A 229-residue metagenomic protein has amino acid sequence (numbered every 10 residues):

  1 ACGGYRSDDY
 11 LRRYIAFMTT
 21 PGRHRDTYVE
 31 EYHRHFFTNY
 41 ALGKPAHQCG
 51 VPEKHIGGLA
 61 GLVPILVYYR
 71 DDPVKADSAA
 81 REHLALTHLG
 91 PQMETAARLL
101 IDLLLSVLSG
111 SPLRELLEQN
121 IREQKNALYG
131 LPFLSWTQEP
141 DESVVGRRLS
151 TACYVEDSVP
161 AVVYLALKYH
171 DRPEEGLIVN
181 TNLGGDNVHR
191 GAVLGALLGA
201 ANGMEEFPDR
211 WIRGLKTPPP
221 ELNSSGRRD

Functional and structural regions predicted by a protein language model:
A1-D229: Structured, active/binding-site neighborhoods that engage oxygen-rich ligands
